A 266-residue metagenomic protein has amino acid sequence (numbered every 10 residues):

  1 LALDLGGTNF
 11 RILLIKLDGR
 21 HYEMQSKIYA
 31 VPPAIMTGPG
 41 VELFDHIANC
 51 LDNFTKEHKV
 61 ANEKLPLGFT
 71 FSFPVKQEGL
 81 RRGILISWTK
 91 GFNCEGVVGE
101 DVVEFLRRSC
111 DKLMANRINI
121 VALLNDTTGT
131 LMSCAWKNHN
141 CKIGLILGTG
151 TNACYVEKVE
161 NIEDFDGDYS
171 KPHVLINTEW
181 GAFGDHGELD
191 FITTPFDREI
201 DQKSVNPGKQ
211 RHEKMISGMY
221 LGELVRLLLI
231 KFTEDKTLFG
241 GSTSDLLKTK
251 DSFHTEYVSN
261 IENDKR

Functional and structural regions predicted by a protein language model:
L1-M24, Q77, G144-K158: Gly/Thr-rich phosphate-binding beta-strand-loop-beta motif of the actin/hexokinase/Hsp70
I12, F69, V225: Residue-level signal for inorganic ion chemistry
I28-A48, D52, V75-I143, V159-A182 (+1 more regions): Glycine-rich phosphate-binding loop and adjoining helix at the ATP-binding site of ATP-dependent phosphoryl-transfer
C50, F54, S109, L224 (+1 more regions): Generic, well-ordered alpha-helical scaffold segments in large soluble proteins
F54-A61, C110-A115, D235: Alpha-helix termini
A61-S72: Short glycine-rich phosphate-binding loop at a beta-alpha junction
E63, L131, W136-R266: Active-site core segments that coordinate phosphate-bearing ligands/cofactors across diverse enzyme families
